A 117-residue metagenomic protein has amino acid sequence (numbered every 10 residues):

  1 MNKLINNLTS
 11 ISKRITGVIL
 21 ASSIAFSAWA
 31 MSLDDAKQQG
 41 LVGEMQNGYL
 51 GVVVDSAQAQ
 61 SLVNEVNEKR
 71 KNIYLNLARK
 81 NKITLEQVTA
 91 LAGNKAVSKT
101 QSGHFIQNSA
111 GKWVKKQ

Functional and structural regions predicted by a protein language model:
N2-I19: Bacterial N-terminal signal peptides that target proteins for export
A25-S27: N-terminal signal peptide c-region/cleavage motif recognized by signal peptidases
M31-S61, E65, L85-Q117: Amphipathic, charged alpha-helical segments and their helix-to-coil junctions in extracytoplasmic/peripheral assemblies
L62-A78: Short, well-ordered alpha-helical segments
K71, R79-I83, T89-A90: Macromolecular interaction modules
